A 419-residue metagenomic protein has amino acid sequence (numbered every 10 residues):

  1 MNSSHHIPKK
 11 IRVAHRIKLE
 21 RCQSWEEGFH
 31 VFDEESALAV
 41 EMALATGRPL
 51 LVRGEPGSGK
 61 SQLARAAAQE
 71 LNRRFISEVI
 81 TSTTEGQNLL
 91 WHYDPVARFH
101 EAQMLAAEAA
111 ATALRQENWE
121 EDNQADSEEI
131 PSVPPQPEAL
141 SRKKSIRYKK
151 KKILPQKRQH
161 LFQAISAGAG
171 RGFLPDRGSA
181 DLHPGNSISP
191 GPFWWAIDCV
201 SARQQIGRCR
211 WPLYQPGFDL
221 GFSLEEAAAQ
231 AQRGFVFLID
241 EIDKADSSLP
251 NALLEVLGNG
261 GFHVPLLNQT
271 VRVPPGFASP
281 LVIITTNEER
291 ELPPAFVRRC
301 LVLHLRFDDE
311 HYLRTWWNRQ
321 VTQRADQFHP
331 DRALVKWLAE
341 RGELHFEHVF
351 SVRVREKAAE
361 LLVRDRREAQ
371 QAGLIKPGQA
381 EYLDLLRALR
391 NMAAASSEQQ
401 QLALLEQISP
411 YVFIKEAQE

Functional and structural regions predicted by a protein language model:
M1-E419: C-terminal regulatory/interaction module of P-loop NTP-utilizing enzymes
